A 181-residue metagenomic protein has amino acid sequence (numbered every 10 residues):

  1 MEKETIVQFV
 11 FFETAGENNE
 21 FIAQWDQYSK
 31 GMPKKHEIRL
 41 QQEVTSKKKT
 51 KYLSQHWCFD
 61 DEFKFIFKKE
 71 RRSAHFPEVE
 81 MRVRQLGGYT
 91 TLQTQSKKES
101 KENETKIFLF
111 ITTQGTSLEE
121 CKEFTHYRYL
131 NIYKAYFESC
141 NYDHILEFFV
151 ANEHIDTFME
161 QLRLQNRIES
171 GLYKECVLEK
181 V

Functional and structural regions predicted by a protein language model:
M1-V181: A compositional/biophysical signature of low hydrophobicity enriched in polar/charged and small residues
